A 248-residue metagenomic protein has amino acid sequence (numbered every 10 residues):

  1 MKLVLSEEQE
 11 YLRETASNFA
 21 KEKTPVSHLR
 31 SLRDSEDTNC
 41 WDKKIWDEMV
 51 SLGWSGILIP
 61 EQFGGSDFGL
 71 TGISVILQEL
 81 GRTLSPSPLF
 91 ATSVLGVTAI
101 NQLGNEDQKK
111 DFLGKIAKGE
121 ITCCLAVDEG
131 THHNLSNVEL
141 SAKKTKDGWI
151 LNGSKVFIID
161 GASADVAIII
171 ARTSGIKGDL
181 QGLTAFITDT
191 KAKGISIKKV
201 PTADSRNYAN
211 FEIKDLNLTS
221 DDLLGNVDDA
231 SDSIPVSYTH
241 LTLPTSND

Functional and structural regions predicted by a protein language model:
M1-F90, D111, K115, S246: Amphipathic, small/basic residue-rich leader segments at the start of a protein or domain
S85-D107, S136: N-terminal glycine-rich flavin-associated loop
G119-V127: A short, Trp-centered hydrophobic/proline-enriched beta-strand micro-motif
N137-E139, K191-L216: Flexible, small-/acidic-enriched active-site or ligand-binding loops
A142-K143: A structural signal for short hydrophobic beta-strand segments in well-ordered beta-sheet cores
S154-S196: A short core secondary-structure module
K214-V236: A short, charged helix-loop
T239-T245: Conserved small/polar residues in nucleotide/adenosyl-binding loops
